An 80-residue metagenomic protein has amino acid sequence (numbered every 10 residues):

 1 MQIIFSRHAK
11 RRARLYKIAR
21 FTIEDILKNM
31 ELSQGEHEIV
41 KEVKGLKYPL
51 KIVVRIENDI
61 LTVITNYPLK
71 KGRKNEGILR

Functional and structural regions predicted by a protein language model:
M1-R80: Ribonuclease/tRNase effector modules and their secretory precursors
